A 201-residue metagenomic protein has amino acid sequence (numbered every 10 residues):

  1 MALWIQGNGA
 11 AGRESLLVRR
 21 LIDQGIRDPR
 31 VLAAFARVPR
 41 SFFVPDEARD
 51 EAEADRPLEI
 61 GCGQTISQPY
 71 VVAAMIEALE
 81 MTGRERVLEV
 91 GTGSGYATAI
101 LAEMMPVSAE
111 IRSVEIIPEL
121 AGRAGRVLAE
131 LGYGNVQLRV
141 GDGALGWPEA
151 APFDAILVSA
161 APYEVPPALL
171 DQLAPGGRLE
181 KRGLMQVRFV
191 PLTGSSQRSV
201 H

Functional and structural regions predicted by a protein language model:
M1-E89, Y96-I100, M104, L120-E130 (+2 more regions): Class I SAM-dependent transferase core
E80-G183: Conserved nucleotide-cofactor-binding alpha/beta core module
